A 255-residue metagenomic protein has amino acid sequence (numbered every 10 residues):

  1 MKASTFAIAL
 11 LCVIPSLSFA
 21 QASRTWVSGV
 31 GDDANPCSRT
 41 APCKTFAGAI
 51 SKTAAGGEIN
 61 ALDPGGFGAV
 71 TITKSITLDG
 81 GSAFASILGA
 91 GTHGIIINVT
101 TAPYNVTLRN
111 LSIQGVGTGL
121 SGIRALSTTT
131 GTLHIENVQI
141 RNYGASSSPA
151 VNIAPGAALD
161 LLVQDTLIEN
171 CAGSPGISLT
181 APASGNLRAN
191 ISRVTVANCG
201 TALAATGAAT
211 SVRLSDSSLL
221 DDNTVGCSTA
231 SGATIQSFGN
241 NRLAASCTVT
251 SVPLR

Functional and structural regions predicted by a protein language model:
M1-I8: Bacterial N-terminal signal peptides that target proteins for export
S16-A20: Sec/Tat signal peptide C-region and signal peptidase I cleavage site
Q21-W26: Cleaved targeting-peptide boundary
G29-G68: Acidic Gly/Asp/Thr-rich repetitive segments characteristic of extracellular carbohydrate-active and adhesion proteins
A54-A55, G66-D79, S86-T130, S146 (+2 more regions): Extracellular beta-strand-rich solenoid/capping regions of secreted or surface-exposed proteins that bind or remodel
E58, A69, S82-A83, L88-G94 (+6 more regions): Short glycine/acidic-rich loop motifs that flank beta-strands on beta-rich extracellular proteins
A61, I72, G80, G89 (+14 more regions): Extracellular beta-strand solenoids
D79-A83, Y104-G115, G131-N142, A158-A172 (+3 more regions): Right-handed parallel beta-helix
